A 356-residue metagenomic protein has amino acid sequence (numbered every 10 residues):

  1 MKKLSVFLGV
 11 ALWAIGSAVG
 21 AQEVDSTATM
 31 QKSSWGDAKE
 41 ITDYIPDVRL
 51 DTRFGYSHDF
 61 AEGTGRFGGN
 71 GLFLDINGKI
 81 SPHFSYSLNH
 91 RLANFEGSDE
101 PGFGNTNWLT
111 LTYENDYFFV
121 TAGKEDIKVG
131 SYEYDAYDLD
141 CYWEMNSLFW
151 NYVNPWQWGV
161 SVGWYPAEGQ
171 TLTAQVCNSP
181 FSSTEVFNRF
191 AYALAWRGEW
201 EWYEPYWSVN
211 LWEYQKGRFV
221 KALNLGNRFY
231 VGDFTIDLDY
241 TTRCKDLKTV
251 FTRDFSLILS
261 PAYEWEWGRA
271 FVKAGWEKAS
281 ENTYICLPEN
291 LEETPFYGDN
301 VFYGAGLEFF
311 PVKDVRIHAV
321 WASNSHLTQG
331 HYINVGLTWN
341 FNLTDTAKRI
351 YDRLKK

Functional and structural regions predicted by a protein language model:
M1-K32, A167, N342-K356: Cleavable N-terminal export/targeting peptides
V24, I45, D51-T64, S98-D99 (+2 more regions): Outer-membrane beta-barrel pore domains
W35-Y56, G63-S179, W276-S280: Outer membrane beta-barrel
N70-L74, T106-L109, F118, W156-V160 (+5 more regions): Hydrophobic, lipid-facing positions within transmembrane beta-strands of outer-membrane proteins
F103, S179-S183, F187, E293 (+1 more regions): Short, electropositive alpha-helical surface patch
V129-S131, S182-T184, L327: Short catalytic/ligand-binding loop motif for oxyanion handling, primarily in non-cytosolic enzymes, centered on
T173-F219: Loop-centered beta-sheet repeat module
